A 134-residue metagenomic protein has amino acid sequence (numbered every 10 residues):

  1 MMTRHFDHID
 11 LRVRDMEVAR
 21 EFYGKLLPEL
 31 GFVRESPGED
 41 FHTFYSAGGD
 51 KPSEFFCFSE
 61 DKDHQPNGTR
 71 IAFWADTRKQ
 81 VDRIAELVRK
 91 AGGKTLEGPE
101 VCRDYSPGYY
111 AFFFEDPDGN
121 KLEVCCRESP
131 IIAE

Functional and structural regions predicted by a protein language model:
M1-R20, I71, E128-E134: N-terminal beta-strand motif that seeds the catalytic metal site of vicinal oxygen chelate
T3-H5, H64-N67, S106: Short glycine-enriched loop/turn motifs at secondary-structure junctions
D10-S53: Core segments of cupin and vicinal oxygen chelate
V13-V18, F73-P117: Vicinal oxygen chelate
F22, L26, F32-E35, K62 (+6 more regions): Long, contiguous binding/interaction regions
F44-E86, A91: Long, continuous compositionally biased terminal/linker segments
